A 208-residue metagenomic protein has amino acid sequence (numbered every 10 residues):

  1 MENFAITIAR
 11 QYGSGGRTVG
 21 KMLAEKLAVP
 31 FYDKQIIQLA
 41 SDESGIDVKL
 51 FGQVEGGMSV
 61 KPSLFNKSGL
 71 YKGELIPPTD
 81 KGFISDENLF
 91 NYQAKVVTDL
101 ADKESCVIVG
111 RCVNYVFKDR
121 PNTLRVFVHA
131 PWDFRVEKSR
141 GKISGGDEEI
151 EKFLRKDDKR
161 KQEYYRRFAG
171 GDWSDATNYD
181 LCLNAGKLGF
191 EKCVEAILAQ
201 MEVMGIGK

Functional and structural regions predicted by a protein language model:
E2-R10, E104: Pre-Walker A (Motif I) flank of P-loop NTPase domains
I8-K21: Glycine-rich phosphate-binding P-loop
P30-S41: Short beta-strand-centered segment that lines the nucleotide-binding/catalytic pocket of NTP-utilizing
S41-S105: ATP-dependent small-molecule kinase phosphotransfer cores that center on conserved nucleotide phosphate-binding segments
M58-K67, G146-E191: Small-molecule kinase domains that catalyze NTP-dependent phosphoryl transfer to phosphate-bearing small molecules
A94, F190-L198: Short, amphipathic alpha-helical "lid/cap" segments that border enzyme active or binding sites
L100, V113-D119: RNA pseudouridine synthases
D119-G141, D147-D157: Conserved phosphate-donor/acceptor-positioning beta-strand/loop module used by diverse small-molecule
